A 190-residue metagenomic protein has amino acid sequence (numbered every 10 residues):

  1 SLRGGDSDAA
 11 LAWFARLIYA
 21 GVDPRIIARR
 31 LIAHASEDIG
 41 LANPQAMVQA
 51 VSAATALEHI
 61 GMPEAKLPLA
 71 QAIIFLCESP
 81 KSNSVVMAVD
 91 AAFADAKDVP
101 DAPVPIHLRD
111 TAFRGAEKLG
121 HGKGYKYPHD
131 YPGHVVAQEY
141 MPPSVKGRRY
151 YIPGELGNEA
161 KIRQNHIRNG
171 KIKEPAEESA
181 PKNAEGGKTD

Functional and structural regions predicted by a protein language model:
G4-H129, G133-V135, P142-K182, G186 (+1 more regions): Terminal-proximal interaction/regulatory segments of ATP-powered molecular machines
